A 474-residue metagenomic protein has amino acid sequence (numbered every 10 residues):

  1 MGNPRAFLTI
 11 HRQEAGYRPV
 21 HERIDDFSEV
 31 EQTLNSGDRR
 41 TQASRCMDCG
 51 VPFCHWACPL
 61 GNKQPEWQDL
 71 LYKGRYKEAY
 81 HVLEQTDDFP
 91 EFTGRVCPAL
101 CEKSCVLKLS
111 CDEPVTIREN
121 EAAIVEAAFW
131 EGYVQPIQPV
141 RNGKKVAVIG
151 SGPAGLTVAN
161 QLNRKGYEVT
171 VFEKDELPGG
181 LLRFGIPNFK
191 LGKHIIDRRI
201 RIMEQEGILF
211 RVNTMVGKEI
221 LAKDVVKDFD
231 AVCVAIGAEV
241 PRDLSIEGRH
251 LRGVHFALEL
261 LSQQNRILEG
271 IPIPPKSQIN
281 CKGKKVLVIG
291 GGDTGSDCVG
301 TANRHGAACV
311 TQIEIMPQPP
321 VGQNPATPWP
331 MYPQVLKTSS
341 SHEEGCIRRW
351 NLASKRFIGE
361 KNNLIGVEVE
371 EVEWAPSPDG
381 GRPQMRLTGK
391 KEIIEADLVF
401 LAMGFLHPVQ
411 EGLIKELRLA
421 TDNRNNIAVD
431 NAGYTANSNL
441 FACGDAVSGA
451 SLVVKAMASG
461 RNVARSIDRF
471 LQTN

Functional and structural regions predicted by a protein language model:
R23-T41, K63-R95, C111-Q138, Q264: Ferredoxin-type iron-sulfur electron-transfer modules in oxidoreductases and energy-metabolism complexes
E78, V140, K145-I149, D197-I246 (+3 more regions): Feature captures the FAD/FMN-dependent oxidoreductase FAD-binding
Y80-D87, L100, N120, L181-D230 (+2 more regions): N-terminal Rossmann-like dinucleotide/flavin-binding domain of flavoprotein oxidoreductases that bind FAD/FMN
A123-V140, R198-K218, P241-H305, T421-A432 (+1 more regions): Glycine-rich dinucleotide-binding loop and its adjacent helix/turn
K145-T170, T294-R304: N-terminal Rossmann-like FAD-binding beta1-loop-alpha1 element of flavoenzymes
Y167-R183, V310-P320: Glycine-rich FAD pyrophosphate-binding loop
H250-G283, P376-A450: FAD-site-proximal beta/loop scaffold in flavoenzymes
G295-V299, H305, A446-T473: A conserved FAD-binding loop/helix module that cradles the flavin
